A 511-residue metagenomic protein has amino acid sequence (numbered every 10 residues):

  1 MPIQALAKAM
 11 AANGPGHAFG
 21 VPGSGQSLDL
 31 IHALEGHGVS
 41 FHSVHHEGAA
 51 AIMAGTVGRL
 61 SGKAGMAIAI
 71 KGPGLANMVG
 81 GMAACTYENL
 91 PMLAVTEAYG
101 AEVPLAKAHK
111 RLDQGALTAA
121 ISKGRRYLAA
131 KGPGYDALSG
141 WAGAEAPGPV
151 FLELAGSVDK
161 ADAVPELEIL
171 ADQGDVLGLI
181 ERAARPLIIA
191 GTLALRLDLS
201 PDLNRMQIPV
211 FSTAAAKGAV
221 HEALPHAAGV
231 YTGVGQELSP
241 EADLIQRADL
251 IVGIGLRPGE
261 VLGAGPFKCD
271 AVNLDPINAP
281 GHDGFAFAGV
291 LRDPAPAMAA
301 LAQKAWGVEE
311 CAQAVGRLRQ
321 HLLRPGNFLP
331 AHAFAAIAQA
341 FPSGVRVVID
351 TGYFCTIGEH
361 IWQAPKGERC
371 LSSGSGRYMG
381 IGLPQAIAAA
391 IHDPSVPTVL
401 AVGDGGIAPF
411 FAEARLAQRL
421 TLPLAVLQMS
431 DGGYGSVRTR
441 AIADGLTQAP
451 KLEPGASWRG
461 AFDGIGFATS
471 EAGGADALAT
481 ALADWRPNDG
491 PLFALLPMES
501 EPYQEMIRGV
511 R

Functional and structural regions predicted by a protein language model:
M1-K304, S343, P423-V426: N-terminal alpha/beta PP-like core and its mobile active-site loop of ThDP/TPP-dependent enzymes
P2-L6, A11-N13, V21-L34, S200 (+2 more regions): Active-site diphosphate/adenylate-binding microenvironment
H46, L105-A108, L167-G178, S212 (+6 more regions): A general structural motif
A54, T118, I337, W458 (+1 more regions): Structural element of the ATP-grasp superfamily
G58, A119, A142, L203 (+4 more regions): N-terminal cationic-hydrophobic initiation segments that often serve targeting/anchoring roles
V95, E102-K110, I357-R511: Thiamine diphosphate
V150-E153, P165, G178, P266-Y353 (+1 more regions): Phosphate/pyrophosphate-binding active-site segments
